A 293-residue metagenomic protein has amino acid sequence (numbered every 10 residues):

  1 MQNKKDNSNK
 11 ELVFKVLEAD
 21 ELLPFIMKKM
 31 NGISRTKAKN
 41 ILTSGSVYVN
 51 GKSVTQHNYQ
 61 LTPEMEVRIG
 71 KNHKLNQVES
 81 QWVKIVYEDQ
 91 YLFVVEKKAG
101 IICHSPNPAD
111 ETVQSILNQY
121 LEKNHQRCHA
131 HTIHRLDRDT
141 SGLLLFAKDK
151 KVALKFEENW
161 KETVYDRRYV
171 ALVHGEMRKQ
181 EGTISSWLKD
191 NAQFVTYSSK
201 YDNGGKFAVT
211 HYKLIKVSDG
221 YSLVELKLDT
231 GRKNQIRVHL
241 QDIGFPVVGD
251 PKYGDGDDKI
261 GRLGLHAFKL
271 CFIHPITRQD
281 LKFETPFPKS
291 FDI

Functional and structural regions predicted by a protein language model:
Q2-I293: RNA pseudouridine synthases
